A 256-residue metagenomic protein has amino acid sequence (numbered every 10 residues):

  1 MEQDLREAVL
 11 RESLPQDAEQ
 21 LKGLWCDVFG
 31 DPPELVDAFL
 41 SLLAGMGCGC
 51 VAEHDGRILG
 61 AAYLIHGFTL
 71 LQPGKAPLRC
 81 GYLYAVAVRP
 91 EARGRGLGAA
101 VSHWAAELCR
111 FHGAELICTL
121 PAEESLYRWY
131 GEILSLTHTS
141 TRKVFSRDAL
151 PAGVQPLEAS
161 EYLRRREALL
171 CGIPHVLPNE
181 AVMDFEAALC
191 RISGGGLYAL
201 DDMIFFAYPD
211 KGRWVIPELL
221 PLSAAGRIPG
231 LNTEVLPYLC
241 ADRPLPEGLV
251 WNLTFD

Functional and structural regions predicted by a protein language model:
M1-Q16, D148-A159: Conserved N-terminal entry element of GNAT/NAT acetyltransferase domains
A18, G23-P73, C171-L197: Active-site rim helix/loop that mediates acceptor-substrate recognition in acyltransferases
V51, R57-G67, C80-A87, C118 (+2 more regions): Conserved beta-strand in the GNAT
A85-V88, G94-C109, L222-N232: Conserved acetyl-CoA-binding loop-helix of GNAT-fold acetyltransferases
S102, C109-A122, N232-A241: Conserved GNAT acetyl-CoA-binding A-motif
A105, A114-K143: Long, hydrophobic, well-ordered secondary-structure blocks that form the structural core and pocket-lining surfaces
G131-G153, K211-D256: Active-site/acyl-donor-binding loops of N-acyltransferases
L136-P217: Amide-forming acyltransferase catalytic core, primarily the GNAT-like/NAT-type and related acyltransferase folds
